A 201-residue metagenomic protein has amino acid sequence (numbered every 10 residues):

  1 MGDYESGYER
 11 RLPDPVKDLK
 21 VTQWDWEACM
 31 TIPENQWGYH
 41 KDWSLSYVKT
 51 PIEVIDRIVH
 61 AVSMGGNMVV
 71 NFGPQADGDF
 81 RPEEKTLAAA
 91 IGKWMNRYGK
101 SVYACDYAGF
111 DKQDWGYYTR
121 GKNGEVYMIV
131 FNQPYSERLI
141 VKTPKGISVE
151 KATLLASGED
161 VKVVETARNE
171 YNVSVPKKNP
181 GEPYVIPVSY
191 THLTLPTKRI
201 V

Functional and structural regions predicted by a protein language model:
M1-L193: Mature catalytic domains of secreted/periplasmic carbohydrate-active enzymes
H192-V201: Single conserved hydrophobic/aromatic residue that forms the stacking wall/gate of nucleotide- or nucleobase-binding
